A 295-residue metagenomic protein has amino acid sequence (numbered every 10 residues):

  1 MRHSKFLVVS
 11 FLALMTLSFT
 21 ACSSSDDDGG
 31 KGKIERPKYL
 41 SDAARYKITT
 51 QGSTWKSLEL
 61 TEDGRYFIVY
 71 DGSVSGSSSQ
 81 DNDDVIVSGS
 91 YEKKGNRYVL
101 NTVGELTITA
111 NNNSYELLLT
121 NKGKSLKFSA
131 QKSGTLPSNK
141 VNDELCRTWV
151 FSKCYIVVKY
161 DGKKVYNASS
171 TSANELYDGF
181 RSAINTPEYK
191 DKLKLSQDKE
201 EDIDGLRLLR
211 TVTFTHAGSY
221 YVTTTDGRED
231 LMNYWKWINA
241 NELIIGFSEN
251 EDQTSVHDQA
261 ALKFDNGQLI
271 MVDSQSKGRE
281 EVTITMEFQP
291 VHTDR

Functional and structural regions predicted by a protein language model:
M1-V9: Bacterial N-terminal signal peptides that target proteins for export
R2, S23-S24: Cys/His-rich metal-coordination motifs, chiefly Zn-binding "fingers/knuckles"
S10-M15: Outer/extracellular conduits and scaffolds centered on Gram-negative outer-membrane beta-barrels
L17-A21: C-terminal motif of bacterial Sec signal peptides marking the signal peptidase cleavage site
S25-I86, K94-Y234, I238-R295: Lipid interaction determinants
